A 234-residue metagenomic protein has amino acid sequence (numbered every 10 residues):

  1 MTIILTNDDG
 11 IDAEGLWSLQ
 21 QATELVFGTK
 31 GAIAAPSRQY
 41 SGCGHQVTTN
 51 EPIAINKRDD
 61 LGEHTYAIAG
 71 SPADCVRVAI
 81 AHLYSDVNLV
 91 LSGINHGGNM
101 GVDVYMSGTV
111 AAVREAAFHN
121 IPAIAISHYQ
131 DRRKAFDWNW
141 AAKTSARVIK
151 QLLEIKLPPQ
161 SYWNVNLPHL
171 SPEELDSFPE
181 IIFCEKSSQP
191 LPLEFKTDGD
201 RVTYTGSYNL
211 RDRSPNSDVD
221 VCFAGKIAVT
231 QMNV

Functional and structural regions predicted by a protein language model:
T2-T6, W17-D86: A cross-family phosphate/adenosyl-ligand binding-site feature
D9, Q39, S71-P72, N95-G98 (+2 more regions): Short glycine-rich anion-binding loops that position phosphate/pyrophosphate groups of nucleotides and phosphorylated
D9-W17, D212: Short acidic, Gly/Ser-rich segments with clustered Asp/Glu that frequently serve as metal-coordination loops in enzyme
A34-P36, A69, S92-N95, I126-S127 (+2 more regions): Short beta-strand segments
G98-S107: Glycine/threonine-rich flexible loop motifs
A112-A116: Hydrophobic/aromatic ligand-binding patch that stacks against planar heteroaromatic rings of cofactors or nucleotides
A117-W140: Glycine-rich phosphate/pyrophosphate-binding loops and their adjacent beta-strand/loop elements at enzyme active sites
W138-V234: Electrostatically charged, flexible surface regions
